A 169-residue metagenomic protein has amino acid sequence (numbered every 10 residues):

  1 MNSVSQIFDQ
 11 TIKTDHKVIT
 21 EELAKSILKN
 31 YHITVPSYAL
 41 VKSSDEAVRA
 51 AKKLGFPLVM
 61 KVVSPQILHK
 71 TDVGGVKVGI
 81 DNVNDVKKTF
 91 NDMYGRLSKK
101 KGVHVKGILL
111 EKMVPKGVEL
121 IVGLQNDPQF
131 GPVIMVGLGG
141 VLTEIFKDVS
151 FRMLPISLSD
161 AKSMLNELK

Functional and structural regions predicted by a protein language model:
M1-K169: ATP-dependent carboxylate/acyl-activation modules
